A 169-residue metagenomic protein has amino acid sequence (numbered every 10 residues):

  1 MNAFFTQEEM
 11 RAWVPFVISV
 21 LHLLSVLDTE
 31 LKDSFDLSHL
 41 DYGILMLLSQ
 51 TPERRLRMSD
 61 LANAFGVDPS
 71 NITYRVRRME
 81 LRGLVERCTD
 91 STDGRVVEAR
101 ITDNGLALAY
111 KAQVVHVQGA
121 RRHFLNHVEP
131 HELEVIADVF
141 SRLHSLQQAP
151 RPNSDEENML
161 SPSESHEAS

Functional and structural regions predicted by a protein language model:
M1-F35, R82-L84, E134, H166-S169: N-terminal leader segment of winged-helix/HTH proteins
Q7, Y110-S169: Terminal interaction helix/tail motif
A12, L40-Y42, N104, E132: N-terminal positioning helix adjacent to the helix-turn-helix/winged-helix DNA-binding module
V14, M46, A137: A cross-family signal for key residues in well-ordered alpha-helices that form functional helical elements
S25-D68: N-terminal helix-turn-helix DNA-binding core of bacterial DNA-binding proteins
M58, V76-R77: Short, hydrophobic-biased segments on the C-terminal half of alpha helices that form "recognition helices"
R77-V135: Charged, amphipathic alpha-helical coiled-coil/dimerization segments
